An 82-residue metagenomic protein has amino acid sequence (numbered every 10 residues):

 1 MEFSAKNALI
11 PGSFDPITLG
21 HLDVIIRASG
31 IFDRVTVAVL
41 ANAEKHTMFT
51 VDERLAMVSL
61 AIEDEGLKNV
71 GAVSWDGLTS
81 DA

Functional and structural regions predicted by a protein language model:
M1-A82: Nucleotidyltransferase catalytic core that binds NTPs
